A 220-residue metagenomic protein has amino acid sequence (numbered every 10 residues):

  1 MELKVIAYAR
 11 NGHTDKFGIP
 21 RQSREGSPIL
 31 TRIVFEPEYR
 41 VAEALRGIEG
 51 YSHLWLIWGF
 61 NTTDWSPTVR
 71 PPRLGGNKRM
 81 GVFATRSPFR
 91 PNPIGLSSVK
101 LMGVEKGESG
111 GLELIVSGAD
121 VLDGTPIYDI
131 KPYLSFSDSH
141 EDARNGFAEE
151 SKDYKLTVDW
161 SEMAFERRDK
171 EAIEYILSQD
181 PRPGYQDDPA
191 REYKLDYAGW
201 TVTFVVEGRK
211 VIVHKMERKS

Functional and structural regions predicted by a protein language model:
M1-I94, K106-I115, A119-S220: Mixed-charge, low-complexity intrinsically disordered regions
V99-M102: Conserved positions in beta-strands of structured domains
